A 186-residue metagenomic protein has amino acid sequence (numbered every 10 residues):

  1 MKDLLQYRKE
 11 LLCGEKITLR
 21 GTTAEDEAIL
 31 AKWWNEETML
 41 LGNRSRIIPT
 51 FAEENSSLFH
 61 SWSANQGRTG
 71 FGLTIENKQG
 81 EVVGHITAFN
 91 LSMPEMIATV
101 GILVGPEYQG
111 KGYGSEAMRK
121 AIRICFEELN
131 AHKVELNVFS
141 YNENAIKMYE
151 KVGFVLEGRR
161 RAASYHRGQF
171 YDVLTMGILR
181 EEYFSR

Functional and structural regions predicted by a protein language model:
M1-E107, F170-Y171, L179-F184: GNAT-family acyltransferases
I29, T99, L103, E116 (+2 more regions): Amphipathic alpha-helical recognition patches that constitute DNA-binding helices
L73, I124-F126, F154: Conserved hydrophobic/aromatic "anchor" residues that stabilize well-ordered secondary structure elements
V104, G110-I124, I146-K151: Conserved acetyl-CoA-binding loop-helix of GNAT-fold acetyltransferases
G114, M118, Y141-A145, A162-R167: Short glycine/proline-centered loop/turn elements that form peptide/ligand docking sites
E135-V138, V155-Y171: Conserved catalytic-core motifs of GNAT/GCN5-like acyltransferases
Y149, F154, M176: Conserved active-site tyrosine of GNAT-family acetyltransferases
